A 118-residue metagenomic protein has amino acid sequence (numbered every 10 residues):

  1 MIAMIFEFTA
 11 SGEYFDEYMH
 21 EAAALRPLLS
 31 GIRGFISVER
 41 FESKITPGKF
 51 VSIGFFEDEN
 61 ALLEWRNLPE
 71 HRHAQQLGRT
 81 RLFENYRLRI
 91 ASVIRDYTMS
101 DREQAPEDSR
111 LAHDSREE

Functional and structural regions predicted by a protein language model:
M1-F50, E59-N67, F83-E118: Short S/T/G/P-rich N-terminal loop/turn motif that feeds into the first structured element of a domain
R79-T80: Short secondary-structure boundary/capping segments
